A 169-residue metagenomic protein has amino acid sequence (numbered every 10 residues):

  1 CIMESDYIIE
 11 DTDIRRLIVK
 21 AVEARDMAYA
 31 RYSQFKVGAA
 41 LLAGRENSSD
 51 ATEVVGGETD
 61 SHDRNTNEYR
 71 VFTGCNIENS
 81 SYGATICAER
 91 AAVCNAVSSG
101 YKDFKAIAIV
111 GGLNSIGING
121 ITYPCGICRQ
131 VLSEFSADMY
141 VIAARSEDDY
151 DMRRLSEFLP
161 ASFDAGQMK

Functional and structural regions predicted by a protein language model:
C1-V19, S146: Short, compositionally biased leader-like segments
E4-D11, G44, K105-A108: Catalytic cores of nucleic-acid editing and processing enzymes, centered on the cytidine/adenosine deaminase
Y7-E10, A30, E78-G83: Short, surface-exposed loop/turn motifs that are enriched in glycine and acidic residues and include a nearby proline
I14-A30: Short, basic/aromatic recognition patches
Q34-R45, I142: Short beta-strand scaffold segments in enzyme catalytic cores
L41-T52, I107-S115: Short regulatory "switch" loops immediately downstream of catalytic or recognition motifs within protein catalytic
R45-R70: Intrinsically disordered, low-complexity terminal tails and inter-domain linkers enriched for S/T/G/P/D/E
D63, N67-Q167: Zn2+-dependent cytidine deaminase-like catalytic core
